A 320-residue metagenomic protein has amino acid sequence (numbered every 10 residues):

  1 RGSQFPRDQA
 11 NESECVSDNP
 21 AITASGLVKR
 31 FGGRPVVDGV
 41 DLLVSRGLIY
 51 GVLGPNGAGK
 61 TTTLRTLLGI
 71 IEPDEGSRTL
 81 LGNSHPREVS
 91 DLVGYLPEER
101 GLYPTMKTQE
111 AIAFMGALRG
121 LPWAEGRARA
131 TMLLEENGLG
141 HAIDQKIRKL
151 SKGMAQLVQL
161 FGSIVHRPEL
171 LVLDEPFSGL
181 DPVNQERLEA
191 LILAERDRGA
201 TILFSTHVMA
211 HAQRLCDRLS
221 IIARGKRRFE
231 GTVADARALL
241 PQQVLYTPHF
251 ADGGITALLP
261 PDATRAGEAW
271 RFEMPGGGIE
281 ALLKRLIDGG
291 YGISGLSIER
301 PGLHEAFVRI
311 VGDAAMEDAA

Functional and structural regions predicted by a protein language model:
R1-V28, D313-A320: ABC-family P-loop ATPase nucleotide-binding domain
G2-E12, P35, G120, D197 (+3 more regions): Positively charged, low-complexity intrinsically disordered regions
D8, E12, G277-A320: C-terminal coupling/interaction segments
N19-A24, K29-A223, F229: ABC transporter nucleotide-binding domains
S25, T247, S297-E299: Solvent-exposed beta-strand sheet faces enriched in polar/charged residues
K107, P122, T232, P275-G278 (+1 more regions): Short loop/turn segments at beta->alpha junctions
A117-G120, P241, L245, G312-M316: Non-catalytic alpha-helical coupling and interface elements of nucleotide-dependent molecular machines and regulators
R187-P275: ABC transporter nucleotide-binding domain
